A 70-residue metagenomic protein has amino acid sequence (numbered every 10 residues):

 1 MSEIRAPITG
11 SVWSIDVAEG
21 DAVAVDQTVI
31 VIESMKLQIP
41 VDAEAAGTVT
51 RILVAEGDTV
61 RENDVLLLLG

Functional and structural regions predicted by a protein language model:
M1-S11, V31-E44, L69: Short beta-strand-turn/beta-hairpin segments enriched in glycine/proline and small hydrophobics that form edge-strand
I8, S14-A18, R51-V54: Short histidine-centered loop motifs in beta-beta connectors
A18-V29, E56-V65: Short, well-structured beta-strand-loop connectors
T50-R51, L67-L69: Short alpha-helical linear motifs
